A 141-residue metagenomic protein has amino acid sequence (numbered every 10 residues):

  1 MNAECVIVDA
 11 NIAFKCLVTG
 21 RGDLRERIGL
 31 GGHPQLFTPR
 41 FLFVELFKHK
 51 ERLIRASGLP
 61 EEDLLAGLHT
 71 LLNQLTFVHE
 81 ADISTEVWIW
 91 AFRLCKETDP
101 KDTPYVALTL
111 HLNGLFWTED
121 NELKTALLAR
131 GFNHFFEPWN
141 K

Functional and structural regions predicted by a protein language model:
M1-T38: Short, well-structured N-terminal submotif of metal-dependent ribonuclease cores
N2, T38-P39, L110-K141: Acidic, PIN/NYN-like endoribonuclease modules and their adjacent C-terminal/linker elements
I12-A13, L42, Y105, E122-L123: Alpha-helix capping/helix-boundary segments
T19, L59-E61, D99: Short gly/ser/thr-rich secondary-structure transition/capping motifs
T19-G20, H49, A129-R130: Residue-level signal for well-ordered alpha-helical positions
L24-E26, L68, Y105-V106, K124: Short amphipathic alpha-helical segments and helix-helix/interface helices
L30-H33, R40-F92: PIN-domain endoribonuclease scaffold, especially VapC-family toxins
T76-N121: Active-site neighborhoods of divalent-metal-dependent phosphate/nucleic-acid chemistry enzymes
